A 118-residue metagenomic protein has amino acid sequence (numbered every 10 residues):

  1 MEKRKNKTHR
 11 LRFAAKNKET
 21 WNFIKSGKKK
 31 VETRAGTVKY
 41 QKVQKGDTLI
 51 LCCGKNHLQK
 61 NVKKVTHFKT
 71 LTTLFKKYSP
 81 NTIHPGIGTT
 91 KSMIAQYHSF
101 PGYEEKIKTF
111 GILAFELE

Functional and structural regions predicted by a protein language model:
M1-V43: Compositionally biased, charged N-terminal/linker segments
R10-R12, Q59, I112-E116: Ordered hydrophobic segments in well-structured contexts
N22, A35, K39-Y40, Q59-N61 (+1 more regions): Catalytic phosphate/metal-binding cores of nucleic-acid and nucleotide-processing enzymes, i.e., regions that mediate
E32, L51-C52: A generic structural signal for residues embedded in beta-strands
H57-H67: Short beta-strand-centered aromatic/proline hotspots
F68-F75: Short, solvent-exposed beta-strand-terminating loops
F75-E118: Contiguous surface segments at macromolecular interaction interfaces
